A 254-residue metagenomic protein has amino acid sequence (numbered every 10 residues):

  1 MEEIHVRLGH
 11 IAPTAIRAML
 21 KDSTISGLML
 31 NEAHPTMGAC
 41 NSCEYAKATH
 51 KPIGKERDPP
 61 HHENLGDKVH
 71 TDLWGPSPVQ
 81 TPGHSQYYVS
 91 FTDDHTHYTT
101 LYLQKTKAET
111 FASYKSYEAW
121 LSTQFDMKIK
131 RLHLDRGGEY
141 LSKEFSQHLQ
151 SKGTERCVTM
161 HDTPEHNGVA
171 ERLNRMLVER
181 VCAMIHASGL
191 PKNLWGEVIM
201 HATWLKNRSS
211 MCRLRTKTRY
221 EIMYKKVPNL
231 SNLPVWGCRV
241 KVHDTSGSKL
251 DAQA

Functional and structural regions predicted by a protein language model:
M1-A254: Anionic group-binding determinants
